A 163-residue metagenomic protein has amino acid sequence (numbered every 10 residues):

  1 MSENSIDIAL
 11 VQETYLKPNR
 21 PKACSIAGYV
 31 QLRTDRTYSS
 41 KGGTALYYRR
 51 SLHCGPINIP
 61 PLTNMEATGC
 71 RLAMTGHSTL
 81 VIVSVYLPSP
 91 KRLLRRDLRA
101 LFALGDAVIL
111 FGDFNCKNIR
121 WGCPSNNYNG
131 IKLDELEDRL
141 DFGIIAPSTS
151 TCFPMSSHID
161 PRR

Functional and structural regions predicted by a protein language model:
M1-R163: A shared catalytic/ligand-binding motif for oxyanion handling
